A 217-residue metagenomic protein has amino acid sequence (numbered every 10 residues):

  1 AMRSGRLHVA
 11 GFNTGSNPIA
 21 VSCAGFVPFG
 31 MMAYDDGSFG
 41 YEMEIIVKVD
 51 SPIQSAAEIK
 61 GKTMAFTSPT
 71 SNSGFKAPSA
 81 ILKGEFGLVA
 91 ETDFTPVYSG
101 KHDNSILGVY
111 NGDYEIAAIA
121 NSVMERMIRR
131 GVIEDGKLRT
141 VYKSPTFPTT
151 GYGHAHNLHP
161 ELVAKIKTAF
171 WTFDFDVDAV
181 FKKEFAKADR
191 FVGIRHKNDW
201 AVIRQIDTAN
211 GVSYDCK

Functional and structural regions predicted by a protein language model:
A1-P18: Extracytoplasmic small-molecule ligand-binding "clamshell" domains of the periplasmic binding protein/Venus flytrap
M2-R3, I59, V109-Y110, I166: Hydrophobic residues within well-ordered alpha-helices
F12, M31, A118-I119: Short beta-strand and adjacent tight-turn residues that come in two discontinuous sequence segments and form the edges
G15, I19, F39-L107, Y114-I116 (+1 more regions): Bilobed "Venus flytrap"/periplasmic-binding protein-like clamshell domains and structurally analogous long
A20-M32, M127-V141: Ligand-binding "clamshell"
S22, M31-E42, Y142-P148: Short Pro/Gly-enriched coil loops immediately N-terminal to beta-strands
E42-I53, F147-E161: A bilobed periplasmic-binding-protein/Venus flytrap-type ligand-binding module shared by bacterial periplasmic
G153-K217: An extracytoplasmic/periplasmic, membrane-proximal ligand-sensing/linker region
